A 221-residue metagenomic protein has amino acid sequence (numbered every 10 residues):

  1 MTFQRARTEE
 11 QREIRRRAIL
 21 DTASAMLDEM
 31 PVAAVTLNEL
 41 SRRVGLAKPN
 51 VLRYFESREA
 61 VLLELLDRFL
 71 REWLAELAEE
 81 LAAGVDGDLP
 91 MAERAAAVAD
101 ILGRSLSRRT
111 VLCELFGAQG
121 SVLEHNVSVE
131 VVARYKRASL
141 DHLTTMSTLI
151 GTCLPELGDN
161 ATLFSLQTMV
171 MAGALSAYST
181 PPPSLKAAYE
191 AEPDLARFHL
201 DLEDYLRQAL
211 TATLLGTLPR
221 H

Functional and structural regions predicted by a protein language model:
M1-I14, L215-P219: N-terminal intrinsically disordered/low-complexity leader segments
I14, A18-A25, E29, R43 (+3 more regions): Alpha-helical structural segments
M26, A33-A60, E64: Helix-turn-helix
E64, A78-L112, F164-T168: Hydrophobic alpha-helical connector segments
L106-E130, P183-A188: Amphipathic alpha-helical segments used for helix-helix packing
F116-G151: A contiguous binding-surface segment within folded domains or other stable secondary-structure elements
R137-T152, E156, A174-H221: C-terminal peripheral helix-coil segments that are non-catalytic and often amphipathic
L157-S165: Membrane-interface starts of transmembrane alpha-helices
